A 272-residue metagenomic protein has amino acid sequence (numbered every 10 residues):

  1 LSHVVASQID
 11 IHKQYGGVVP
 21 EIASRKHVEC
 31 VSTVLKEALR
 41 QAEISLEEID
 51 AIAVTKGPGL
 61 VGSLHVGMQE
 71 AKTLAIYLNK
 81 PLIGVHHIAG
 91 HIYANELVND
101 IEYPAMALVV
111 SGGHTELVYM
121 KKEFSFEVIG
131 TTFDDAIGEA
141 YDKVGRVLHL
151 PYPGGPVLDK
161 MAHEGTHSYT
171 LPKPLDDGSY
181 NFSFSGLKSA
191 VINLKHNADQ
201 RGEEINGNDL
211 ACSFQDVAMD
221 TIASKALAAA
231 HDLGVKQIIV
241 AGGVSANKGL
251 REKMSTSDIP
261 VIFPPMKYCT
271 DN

Functional and structural regions predicted by a protein language model:
L1, A107, T115-Y119: Short beta-strand scaffold segments in enzyme catalytic cores
L1-P58, H91: N-terminal beta-alpha supersecondary unit
H3, S45, K160-I238, N247-V261: A contiguous, well-structured pocket-lining segment that forms one wall/lid of small-molecule binding clefts in soluble
T33-L35, S45-E48, K56-G84, A89: Phosphate- and other anionic-substrate recognition elements at nucleic-acid/protein interfaces
T55-G57, L74, S111, I239-N247: Glycine-rich beta-strand-to-loop/alpha-helix junction loops that act as flexible
G84-M106: Conserved phosphate-binding catalytic cores of ATP/NTP-utilizing and phosphoryl-transfer enzymes
A89, K122-E164, K188-S189, N193-N197: Glycine-rich phosphate-binding loop plus the immediately following alpha-helix
H91-I92, I262-N272: Glycine-rich phosphate-binding/hydrolytic loop that grips phosphoryl groups
